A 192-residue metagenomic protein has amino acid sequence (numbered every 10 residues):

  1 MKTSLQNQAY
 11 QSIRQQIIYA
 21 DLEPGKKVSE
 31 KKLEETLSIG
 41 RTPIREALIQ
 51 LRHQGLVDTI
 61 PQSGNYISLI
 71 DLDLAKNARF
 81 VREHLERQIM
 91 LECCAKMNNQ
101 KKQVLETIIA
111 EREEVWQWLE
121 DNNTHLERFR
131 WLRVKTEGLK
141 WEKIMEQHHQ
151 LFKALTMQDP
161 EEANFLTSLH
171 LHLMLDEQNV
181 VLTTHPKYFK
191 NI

Functional and structural regions predicted by a protein language model:
M1-A95, N179-I192: Short linear motifs at protein or domain termini
S4, Q103, L139-K143: Short helix-capping and inter-helix turn/linker motifs at the boundaries of alpha-helical repeat units
I13, E111-R112, L151: Generic hydrophobic alpha-helical segments
Q62, L85, T107, K143-E146: Alpha-helix N-cap/N′ positions at the starts of helices
V81-K96, A110-G138, E177-Q178: Hydrophobic, amphipathic alpha-helical faces that serve as interaction scaffolds
N99-K102, P160: Short, charged helix-capping/linker segments at alpha-helix termini
K101-R112: Amphipathic alpha-helical segments enriched in hydrophobic/aromatic residues interleaved with Lys/Arg
T124-I192: C-terminal all-alpha effector/ligand-binding and dimerization domain of prokaryotic HTH-type transcriptional repressors
